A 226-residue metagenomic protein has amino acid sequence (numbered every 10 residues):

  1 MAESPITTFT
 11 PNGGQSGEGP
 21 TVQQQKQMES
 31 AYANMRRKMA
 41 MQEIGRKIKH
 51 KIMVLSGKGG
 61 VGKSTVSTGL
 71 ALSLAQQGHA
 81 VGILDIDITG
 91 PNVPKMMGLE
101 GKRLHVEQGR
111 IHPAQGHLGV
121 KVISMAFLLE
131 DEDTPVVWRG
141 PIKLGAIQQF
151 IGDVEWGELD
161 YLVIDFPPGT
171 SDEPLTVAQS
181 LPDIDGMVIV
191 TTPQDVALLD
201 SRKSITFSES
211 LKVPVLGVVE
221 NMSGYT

Functional and structural regions predicted by a protein language model:
M1-K58: Extreme N-terminal, non-catalytic leader segments that precede Walker-type/kinase nucleotide-binding cores
I48, G59, D85, V93 (+5 more regions): Residue-level signature of catalytic and energy-coupling elements of molecular machines, predominantly ATP/GTP-dependent
K51-I88, S201, I205: Walker A/P-loop phosphate-binding motif and the immediately C-terminal alpha-helix
V61-G69, G90-P94, G169-P174, V196-D200: Short glycine/serine/threonine-rich phosphate/pyrophosphate-binding segments that cradle anionic phosphate groups
L72, Q76, G152, Q179: Short, well-ordered alpha-helices that flank and scaffold nucleotide-derived cofactor binding pockets
A80-G82, I86-D133, V137, L144 (+1 more regions): Phosphate-binding loop that captures ATP/GTP phosphates
L129-V177: Phosphate-binding/switch loop-helix module in NTP-utilizing enzymes
D160-T226: Conserved catalytic-core segment of NTP-binding enzymes
